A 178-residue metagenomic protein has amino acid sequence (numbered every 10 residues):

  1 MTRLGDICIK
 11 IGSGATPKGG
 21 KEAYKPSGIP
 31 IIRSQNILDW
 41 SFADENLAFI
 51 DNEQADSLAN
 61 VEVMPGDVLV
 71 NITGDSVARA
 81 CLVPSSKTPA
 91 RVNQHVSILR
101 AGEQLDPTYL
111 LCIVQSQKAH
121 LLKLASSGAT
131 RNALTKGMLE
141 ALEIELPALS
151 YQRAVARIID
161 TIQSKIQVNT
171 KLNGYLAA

Functional and structural regions predicted by a protein language model:
M1-A15, A141-A178: Non-catalytic DNA-recognition/assembly elements of restriction-modification systems
G5-K21, Q35-P65: Sequence-specific dsDNA recognition surfaces
K21-E22, P30, S116-I144: Specificity-determining recognition surfaces
P30-R33, L69-N71: Short hydrophobic-aromatic micro-motifs
L38-I50, V68-V92, T108-L111, A119-A125: Short, ligand-facing micro-motifs at secondary-structure edges
P89-S97, T108, G128-A156: A short glycine-rich beta-alpha junction/loop motif
A101-D106: Ligand-binding loop in jelly-roll beta-barrel domains
